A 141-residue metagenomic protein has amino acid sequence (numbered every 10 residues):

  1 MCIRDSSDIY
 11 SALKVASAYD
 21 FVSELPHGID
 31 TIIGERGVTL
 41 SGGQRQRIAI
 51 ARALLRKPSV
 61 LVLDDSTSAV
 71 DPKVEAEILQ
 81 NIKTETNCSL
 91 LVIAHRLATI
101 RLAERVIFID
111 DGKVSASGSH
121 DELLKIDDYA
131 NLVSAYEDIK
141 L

Functional and structural regions predicted by a protein language model:
M1-I3, I93: Short, small-residue-biased leader/transition segments that mark boundaries at the very start of proteins
R4-E35, L79-Q80, N87, I126: ABC ATPase nucleotide-binding domain helical subdomain, centered on the C-loop/LSGGQ "ABC signature"
Y19-I48, S66, V70, R105 (+2 more regions): ABC-fold ATPase nucleotide-binding domain signature/coupling loops
E24-G28, Q80, R101-L141: C-terminal portion of ABC ATPase nucleotide-binding domains
L55-S59: A short, proline-enriched helix->beta-strand linker immediately N-terminal to the Walker B motif in ABC-type P-loop
L61-D64: Catalytic Walker B motif of ABC-type/P-loop ATPase nucleotide-binding domains
P72-V74: Helix N-cap at the start of a conserved alpha-helix in ABC-type nucleotide-binding domains
N81-A94, I100: Conserved catalytic loops of ABC-family nucleotide-binding domains
